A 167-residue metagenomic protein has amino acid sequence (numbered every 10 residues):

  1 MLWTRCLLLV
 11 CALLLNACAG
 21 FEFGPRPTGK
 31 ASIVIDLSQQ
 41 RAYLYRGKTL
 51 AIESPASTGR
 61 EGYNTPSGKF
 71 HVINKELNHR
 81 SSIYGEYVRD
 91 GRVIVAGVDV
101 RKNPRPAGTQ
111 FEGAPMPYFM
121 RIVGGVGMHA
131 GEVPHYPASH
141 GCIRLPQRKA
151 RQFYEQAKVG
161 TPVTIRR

Functional and structural regions predicted by a protein language model:
M1-R5, G113-A114: Positively charged n-region of N-terminal signal peptides that target proteins for export
R5-N16: Bacterial N-terminal signal peptides
C18-R80, G91-A96, R105, R166-R167: Intrinsically disordered, low-complexity, Pro/Ser/Thr/Asn/Gly/Ala-rich spacer/linker segments adjacent to signal
C18-T28, S67, E86-R167: Exported/periplasmic cell-wall-interacting domains
S82-Y84: Short conserved micro-motifs at the rims of enzyme active sites and ligand-binding pockets
